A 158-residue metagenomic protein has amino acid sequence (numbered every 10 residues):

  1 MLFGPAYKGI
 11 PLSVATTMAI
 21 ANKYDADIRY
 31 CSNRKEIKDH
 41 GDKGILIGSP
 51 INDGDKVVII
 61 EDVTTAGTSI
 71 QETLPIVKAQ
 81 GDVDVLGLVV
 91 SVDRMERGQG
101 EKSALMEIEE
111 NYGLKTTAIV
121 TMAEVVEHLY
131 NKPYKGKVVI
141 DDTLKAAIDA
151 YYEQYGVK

Functional and structural regions predicted by a protein language model:
M1, I28-C31, K56-V58, L86-V89 (+1 more regions): Structural motif
M1-K8: Short glycine-rich phosphate-binding loop at a beta-alpha junction
K8, R34-K38, V92-M95: Acidic, glycine-rich active-site loops and adjacent beta-strand->loop/helix elements that engage anionic groups
L12-V14, H128: Short glycine-/acidic-enriched loop or helix-start segments at secondary-structure transitions that form or flank
V14-V57, T68-Q71: Short, glycine/charge-rich flexible loops or terminal/linker lids adjacent to PRPP-binding catalytic cores
L46-M95: A contiguous pocket-lining binding segment that forms or flanks enzyme active sites
P75-K158: PRPP-dependent phosphoribosyltransferase catalytic core
